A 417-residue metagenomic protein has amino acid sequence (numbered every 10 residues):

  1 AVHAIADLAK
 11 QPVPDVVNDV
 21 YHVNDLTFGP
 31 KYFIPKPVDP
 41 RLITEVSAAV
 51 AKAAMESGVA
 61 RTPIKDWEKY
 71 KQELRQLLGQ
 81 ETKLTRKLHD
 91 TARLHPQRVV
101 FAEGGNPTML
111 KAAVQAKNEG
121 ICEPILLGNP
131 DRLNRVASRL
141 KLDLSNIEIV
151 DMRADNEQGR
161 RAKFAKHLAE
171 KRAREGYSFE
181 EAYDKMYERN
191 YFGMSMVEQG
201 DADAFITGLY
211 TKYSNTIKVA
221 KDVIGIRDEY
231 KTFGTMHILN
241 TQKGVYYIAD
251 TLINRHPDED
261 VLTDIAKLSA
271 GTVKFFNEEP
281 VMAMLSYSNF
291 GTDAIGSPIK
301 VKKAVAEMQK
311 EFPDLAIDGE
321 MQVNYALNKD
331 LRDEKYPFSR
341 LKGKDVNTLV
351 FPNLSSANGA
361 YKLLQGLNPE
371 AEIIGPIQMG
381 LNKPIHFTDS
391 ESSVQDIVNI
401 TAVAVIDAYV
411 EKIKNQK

Functional and structural regions predicted by a protein language model:
V2-S47, A54-S57, S390-S392, I400 (+1 more regions): Adenosine-phosphate binding glycine-rich loop
E45, A49, G359-K362: Short amphipathic alpha-helical segments
G58-K65, Y70-G343, N347-K417: Anion-binding alpha/beta catalytic cores of soluble intermediary-metabolism enzymes, centered on
